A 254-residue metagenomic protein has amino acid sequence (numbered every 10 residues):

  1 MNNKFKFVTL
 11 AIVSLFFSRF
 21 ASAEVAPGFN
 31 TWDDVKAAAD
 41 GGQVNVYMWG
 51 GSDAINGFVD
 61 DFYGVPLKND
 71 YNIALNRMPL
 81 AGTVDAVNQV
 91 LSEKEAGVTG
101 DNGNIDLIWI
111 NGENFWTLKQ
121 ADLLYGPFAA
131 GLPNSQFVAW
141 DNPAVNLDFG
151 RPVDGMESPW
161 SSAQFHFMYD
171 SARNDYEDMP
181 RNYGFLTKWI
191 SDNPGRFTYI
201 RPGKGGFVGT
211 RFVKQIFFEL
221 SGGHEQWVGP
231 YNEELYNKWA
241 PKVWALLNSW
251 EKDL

Functional and structural regions predicted by a protein language model:
M1-T9: Bacterial N-terminal signal peptides that target proteins for export
T9-R19: Bacterial N-terminal signal peptides
A21-A23: Boundary at the C-terminal end of the N-terminal hydrophobic targeting segment
T31-D40, V44-Y47, S52-A74, F167: Short, polar/charged alpha-helical segment
W49-F62, M78-D85, D101, I105-L254: Extracytoplasmic ligand-binding site segments that recognize negatively charged/polar headgroups
P66-R77, V84-L91: Post-signal peptide N-terminal segment of secreted/secretory-pathway proteins
V90-G100: Short, well-structured alpha-helical segments in soluble
